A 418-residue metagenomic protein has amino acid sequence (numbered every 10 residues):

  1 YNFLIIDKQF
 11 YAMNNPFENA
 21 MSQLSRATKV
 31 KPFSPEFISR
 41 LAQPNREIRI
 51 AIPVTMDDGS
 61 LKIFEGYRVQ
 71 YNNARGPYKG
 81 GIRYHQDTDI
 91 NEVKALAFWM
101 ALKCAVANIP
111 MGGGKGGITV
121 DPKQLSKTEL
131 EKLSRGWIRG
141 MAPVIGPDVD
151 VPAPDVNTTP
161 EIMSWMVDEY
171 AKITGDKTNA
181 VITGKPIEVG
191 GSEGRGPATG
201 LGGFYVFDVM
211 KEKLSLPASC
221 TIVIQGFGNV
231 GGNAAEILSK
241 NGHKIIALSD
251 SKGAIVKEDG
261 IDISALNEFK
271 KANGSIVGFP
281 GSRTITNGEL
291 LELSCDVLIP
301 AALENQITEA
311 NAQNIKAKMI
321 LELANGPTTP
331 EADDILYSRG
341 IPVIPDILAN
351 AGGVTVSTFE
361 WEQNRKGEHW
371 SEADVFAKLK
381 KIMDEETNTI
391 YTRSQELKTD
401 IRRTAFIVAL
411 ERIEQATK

Functional and structural regions predicted by a protein language model:
Y1-A12: Short, Lys/Arg-enriched N-terminal segments with co-localized hydrophobic residues within the first ~10-30 amino acids
N14-A51: Short, Gly/Pro- and small/polar-rich lid/capping loops
I50-D58, I63-P122: Glycine-rich, N-terminal phosphate-binding loop and its surrounding beta-alpha-beta segment
H85, A105-P217: Glycine/serine-rich phosphate-binding loop and adjoining beta1-alpha1 elements at the start of nucleotide-handling
G191-E292: Glycine-rich phosphate/diphosphate-binding loop of Rossmann-like nucleotide-binding domains
M210-K211, A317-K418: Adenosine-phosphate binding glycine-rich loop
G253-V343: Rossmann-like adenosine-cofactor binding region
